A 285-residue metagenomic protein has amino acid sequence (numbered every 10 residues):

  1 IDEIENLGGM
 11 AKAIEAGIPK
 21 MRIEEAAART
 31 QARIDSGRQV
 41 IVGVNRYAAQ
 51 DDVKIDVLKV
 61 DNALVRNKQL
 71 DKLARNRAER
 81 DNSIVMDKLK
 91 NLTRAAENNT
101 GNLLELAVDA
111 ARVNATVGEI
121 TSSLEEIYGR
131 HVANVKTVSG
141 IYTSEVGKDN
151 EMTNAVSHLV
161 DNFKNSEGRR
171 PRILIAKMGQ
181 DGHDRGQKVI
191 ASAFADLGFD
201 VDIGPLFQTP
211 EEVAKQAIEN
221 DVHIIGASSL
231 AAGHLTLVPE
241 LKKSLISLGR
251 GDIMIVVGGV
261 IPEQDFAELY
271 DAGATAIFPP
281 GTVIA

Functional and structural regions predicted by a protein language model:
I1-A155, I218, V222: Flexible, glycine-rich loop/tail regions that form catalytic "lids" or insertion modules at the edges of active sites
E3-L7, N99, R130, S166-E167 (+2 more regions): Secondary-structure transition/capping motifs at alpha-helix termini and the adjoining loop/turn into the next element
G147-R169: Acidic, low-complexity intrinsically disordered tails
P171-I173: Conserved hydrophobic helix-helix packing surfaces used for dimerization/oligomerization
Q187-A285: Cofactor-cradling patches in redox/metallo enzymes
